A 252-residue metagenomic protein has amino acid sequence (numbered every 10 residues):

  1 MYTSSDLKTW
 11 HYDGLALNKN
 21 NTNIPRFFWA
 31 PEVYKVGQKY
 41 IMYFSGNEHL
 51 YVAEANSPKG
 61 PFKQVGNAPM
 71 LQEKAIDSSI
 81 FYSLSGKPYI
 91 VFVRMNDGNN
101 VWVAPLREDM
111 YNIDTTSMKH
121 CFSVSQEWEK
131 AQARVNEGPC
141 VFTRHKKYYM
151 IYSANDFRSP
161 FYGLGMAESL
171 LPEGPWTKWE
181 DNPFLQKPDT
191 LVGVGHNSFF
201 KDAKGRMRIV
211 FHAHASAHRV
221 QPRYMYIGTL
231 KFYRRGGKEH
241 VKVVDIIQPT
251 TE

Functional and structural regions predicted by a protein language model:
M1-E252: Carbohydrate-active catalytic/glycan-binding domains of CAZyme proteins, especially the secreted or lumenal ectodomains
